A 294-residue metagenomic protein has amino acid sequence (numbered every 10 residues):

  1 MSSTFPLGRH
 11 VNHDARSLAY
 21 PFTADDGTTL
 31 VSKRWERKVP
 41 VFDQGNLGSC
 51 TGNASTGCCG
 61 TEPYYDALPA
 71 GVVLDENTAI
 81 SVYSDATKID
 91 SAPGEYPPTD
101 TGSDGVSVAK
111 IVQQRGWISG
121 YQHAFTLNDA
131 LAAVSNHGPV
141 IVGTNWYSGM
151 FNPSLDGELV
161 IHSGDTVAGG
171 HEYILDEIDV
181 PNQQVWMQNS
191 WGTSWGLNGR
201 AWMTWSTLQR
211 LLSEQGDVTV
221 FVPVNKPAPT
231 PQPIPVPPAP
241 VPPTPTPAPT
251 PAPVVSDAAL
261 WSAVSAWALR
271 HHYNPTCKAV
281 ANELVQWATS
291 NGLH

Functional and structural regions predicted by a protein language model:
M1-P243, W287, N291-G292: Catalytic-core signature of thiol
Q232-V255, W261: Long, low-complexity intrinsically disordered regions
A252-H294: Short, low-complexity, charged amphipathic interaction modules
